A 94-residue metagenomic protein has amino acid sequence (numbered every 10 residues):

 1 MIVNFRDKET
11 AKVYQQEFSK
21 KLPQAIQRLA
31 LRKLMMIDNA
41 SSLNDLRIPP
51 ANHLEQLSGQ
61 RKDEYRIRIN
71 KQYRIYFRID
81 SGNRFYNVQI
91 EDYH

Functional and structural regions predicted by a protein language model:
M1, F18, S42, P50-H53 (+1 more regions): Glycine-rich, flexible loop/turn motifs
M1-L34: Arg/Lys-rich, positively charged N-terminal/basic patches that mediate binding to nucleic acids
R6, A30-K33, H53, I69 (+1 more regions): Amphipathic alpha-helical interface surfaces
M35-I37, S41: Basic, amphipathic alpha-helical segments enriched in Lys/Arg and hydrophobic/aromatic residues
S41-Y65: A short, surface-exposed loop/turn module that caps and links secondary-structure elements
S58, E64-H94: Enriched for short, Lys/Arg-rich terminal
